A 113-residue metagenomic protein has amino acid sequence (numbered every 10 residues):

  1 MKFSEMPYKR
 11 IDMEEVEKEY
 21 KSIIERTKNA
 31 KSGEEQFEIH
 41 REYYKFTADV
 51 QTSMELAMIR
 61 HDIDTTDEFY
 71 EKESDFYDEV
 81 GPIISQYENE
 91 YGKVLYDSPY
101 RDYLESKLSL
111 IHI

Functional and structural regions predicted by a protein language model:
K9-Y20: Short amphipathic alpha-helical heptad-repeat segments
K28-F37, K93-L95: Charged, low-complexity interaction regions
G33-K45, Y70-E71: Short, charged, amphipathic alpha-helical segments
K45-D62, F76-L95: Amphipathic alpha-helical coiled-coil segments
D64-F76, N89-L108: Long amphipathic alpha-helical coiled-coil segments
I111-I113: Conserved small/polar residues in nucleotide/adenosyl-binding loops
